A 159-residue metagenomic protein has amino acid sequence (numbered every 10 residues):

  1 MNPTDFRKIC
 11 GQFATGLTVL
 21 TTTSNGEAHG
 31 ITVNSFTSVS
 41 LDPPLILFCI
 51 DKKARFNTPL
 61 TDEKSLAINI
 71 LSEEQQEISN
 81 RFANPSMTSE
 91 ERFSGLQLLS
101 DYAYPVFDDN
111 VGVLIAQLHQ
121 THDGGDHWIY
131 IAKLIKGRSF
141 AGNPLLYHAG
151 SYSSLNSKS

Functional and structural regions predicted by a protein language model:
M1-S159: Basic, polyanion-binding surface patches
